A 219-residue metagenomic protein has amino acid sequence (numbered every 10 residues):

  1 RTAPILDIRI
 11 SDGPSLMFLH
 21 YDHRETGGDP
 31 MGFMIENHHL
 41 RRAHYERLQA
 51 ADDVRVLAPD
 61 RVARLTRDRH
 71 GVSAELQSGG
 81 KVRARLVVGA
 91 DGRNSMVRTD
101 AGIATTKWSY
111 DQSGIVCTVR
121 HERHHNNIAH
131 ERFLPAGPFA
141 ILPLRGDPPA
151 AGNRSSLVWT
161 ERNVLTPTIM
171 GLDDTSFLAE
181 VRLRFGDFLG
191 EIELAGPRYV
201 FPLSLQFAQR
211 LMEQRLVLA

Functional and structural regions predicted by a protein language model:
R1, Y45-Q49, H124, L183-R184: A short, N-terminal amphipathic alpha-helix
R1-A3, E193: A short, aromatic/hydrophobic, helix- or strand-capping loop or linear motif that either lines the entrance/gate
A3-D100, W108-S113: Conserved N-terminal helical subregion
G71-S73, L86-L203, F207-M212: Conserved FAD-binding catalytic core of PHBH/FMO-like flavoproteins
R215-A219: C-terminal catalytic lobe of FAD-dependent flavoproteins
